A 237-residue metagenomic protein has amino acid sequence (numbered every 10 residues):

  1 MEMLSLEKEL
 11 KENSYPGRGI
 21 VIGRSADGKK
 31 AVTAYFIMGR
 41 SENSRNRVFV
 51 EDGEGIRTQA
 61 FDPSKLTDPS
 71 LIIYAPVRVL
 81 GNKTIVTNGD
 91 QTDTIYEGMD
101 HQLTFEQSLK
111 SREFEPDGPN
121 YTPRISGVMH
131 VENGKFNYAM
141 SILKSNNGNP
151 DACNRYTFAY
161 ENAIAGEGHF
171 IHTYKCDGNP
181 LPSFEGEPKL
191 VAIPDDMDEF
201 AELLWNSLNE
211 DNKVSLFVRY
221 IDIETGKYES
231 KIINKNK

Functional and structural regions predicted by a protein language model:
M1-K237: Conserved short alpha-helical segments that host acidic/polar catalytic motifs at enzyme active sites
